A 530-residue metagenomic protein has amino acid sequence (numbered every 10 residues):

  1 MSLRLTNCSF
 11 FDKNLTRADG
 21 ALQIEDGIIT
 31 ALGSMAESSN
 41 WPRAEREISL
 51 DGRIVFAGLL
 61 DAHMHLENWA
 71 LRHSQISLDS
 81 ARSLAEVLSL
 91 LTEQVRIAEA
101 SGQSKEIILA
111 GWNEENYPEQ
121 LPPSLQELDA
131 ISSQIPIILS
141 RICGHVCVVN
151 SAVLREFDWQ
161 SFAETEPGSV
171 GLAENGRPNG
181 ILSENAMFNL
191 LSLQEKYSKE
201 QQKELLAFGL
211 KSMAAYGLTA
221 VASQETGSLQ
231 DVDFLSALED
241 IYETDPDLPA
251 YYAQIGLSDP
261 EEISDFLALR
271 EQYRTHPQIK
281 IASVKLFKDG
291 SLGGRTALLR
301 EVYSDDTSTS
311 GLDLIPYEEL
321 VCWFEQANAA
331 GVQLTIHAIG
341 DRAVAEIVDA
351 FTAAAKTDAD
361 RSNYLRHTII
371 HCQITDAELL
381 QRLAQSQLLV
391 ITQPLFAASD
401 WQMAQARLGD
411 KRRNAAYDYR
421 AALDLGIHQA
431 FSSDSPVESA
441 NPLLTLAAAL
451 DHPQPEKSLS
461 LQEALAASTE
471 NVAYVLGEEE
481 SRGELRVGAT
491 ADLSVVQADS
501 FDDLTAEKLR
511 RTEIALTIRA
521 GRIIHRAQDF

Functional and structural regions predicted by a protein language model:
L3-T6, F11-L267, S291-Q326, A330-I339 (+5 more regions): Divalent metal-binding segments
D12-L15, T275-P277, Y474, A506-L509: Short loop/turn motifs at secondary-structure junctions and domain boundaries
I29, A36-E37, R53, E114 (+13 more regions): Short, glycine-/Ser/Thr-/acidic-enriched flexible segments
H65, Q278-T296, L388-A398: Non-cysteine beta-strand/loop elements that form the S-adenosyl-L-methionine
G168-G176, T375, R382, S386: Hydrophobic membrane-embedded alpha-helices and membrane-water interface caps/short interhelical or interfacial loops
I241-D245, R270-H276, L383-Q385: Acidic (Asp/Glu)-rich catalytic clusters
I263-R274, T392: Substrate-binding cleft/loops of secretory-pathway carbohydrate-active enzymes
E325-T335, R342-H367, C372, A377-A384 (+4 more regions): His/Asp/Glu-enriched, well-ordered alpha-helical/loop segment that forms or immediately abuts the divalent-metal
